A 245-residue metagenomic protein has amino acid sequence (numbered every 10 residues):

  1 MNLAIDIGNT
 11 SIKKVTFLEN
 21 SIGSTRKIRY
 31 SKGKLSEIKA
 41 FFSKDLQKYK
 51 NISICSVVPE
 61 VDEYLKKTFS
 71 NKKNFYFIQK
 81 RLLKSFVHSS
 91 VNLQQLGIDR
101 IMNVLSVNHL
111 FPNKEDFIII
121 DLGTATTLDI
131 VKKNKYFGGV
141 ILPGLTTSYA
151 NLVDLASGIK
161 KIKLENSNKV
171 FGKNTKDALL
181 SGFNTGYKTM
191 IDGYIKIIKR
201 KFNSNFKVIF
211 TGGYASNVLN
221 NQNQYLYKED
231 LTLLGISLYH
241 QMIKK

Functional and structural regions predicted by a protein language model:
M1-G23, V107, F111-F137, L152 (+1 more regions): Gly/Thr-rich phosphate-binding beta-strand-loop-beta motif of the actin/hexokinase/Hsp70
M1-L3, I7-K84: N-terminal glycine/serine-rich phosphate-binding loop of ATP-dependent small-molecule kinases, especially carbohydrate
T25-R26, S167-S204, L219, Q224-Y225: Adenine-nucleotide phosphate-binding core of ATP-dependent small-molecule kinases
S36-K39, S85-S90, S148-D154, G235-K244: Short, charged, surface-exposed secondary-structure boundary motifs
D45-K48, L110-E115, I198-S204: Glycine-rich phosphate-binding loop signature in dinucleotide/nucleotide-binding domains
L46-G97, K132-G138, L142-L145, K176-N184 (+3 more regions): Short beta-strand-loop/turn "lid" adjacent to the catalytic site in phosphate-handling enzymes
I98-N113, F137-L179, I243: Glycine-rich phosphate-binding loop plus the immediately following alpha-helix
S106-N108, S157, Y225-K245: Glycine-rich phosphate-binding/hydrolytic loop that grips phosphoryl groups
